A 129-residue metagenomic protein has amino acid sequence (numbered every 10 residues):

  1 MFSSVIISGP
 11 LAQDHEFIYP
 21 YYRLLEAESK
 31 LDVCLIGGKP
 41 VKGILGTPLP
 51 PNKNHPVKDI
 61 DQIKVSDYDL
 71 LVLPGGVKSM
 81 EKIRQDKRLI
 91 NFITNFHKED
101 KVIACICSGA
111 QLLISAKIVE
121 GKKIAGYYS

Functional and structural regions predicted by a protein language model:
M1-I103, Q111-K123: Extended, subdomain-level signal for the structured scaffold at the beginning of enzyme domains
C107: Catalytic nucleophile serine of serine hydrolases, specifically the conserved "nucleophile elbow" pentapeptide
A125-S129: Active-site oxyanion/phosphate-handling segment shared across diverse enzymes
